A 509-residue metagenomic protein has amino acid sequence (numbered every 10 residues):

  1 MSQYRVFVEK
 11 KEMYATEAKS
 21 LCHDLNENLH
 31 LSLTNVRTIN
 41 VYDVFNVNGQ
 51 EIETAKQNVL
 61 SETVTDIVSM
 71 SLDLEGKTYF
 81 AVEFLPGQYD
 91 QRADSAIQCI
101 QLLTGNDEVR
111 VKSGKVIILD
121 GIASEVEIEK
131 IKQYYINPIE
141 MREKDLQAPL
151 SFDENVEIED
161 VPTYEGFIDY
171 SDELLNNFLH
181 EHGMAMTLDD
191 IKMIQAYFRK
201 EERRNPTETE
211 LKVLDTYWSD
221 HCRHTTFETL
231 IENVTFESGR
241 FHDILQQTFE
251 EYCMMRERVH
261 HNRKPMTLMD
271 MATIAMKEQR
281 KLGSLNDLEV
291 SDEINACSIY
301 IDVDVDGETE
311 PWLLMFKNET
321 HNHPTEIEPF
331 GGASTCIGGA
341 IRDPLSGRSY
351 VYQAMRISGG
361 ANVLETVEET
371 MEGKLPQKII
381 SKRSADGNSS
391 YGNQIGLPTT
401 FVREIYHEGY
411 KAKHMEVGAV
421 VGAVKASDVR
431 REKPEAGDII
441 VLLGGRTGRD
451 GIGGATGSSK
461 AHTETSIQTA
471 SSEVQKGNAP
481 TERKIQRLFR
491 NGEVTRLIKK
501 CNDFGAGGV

Functional and structural regions predicted by a protein language model:
M1-H462, I467-T481, L488-R496: Core nucleic-acid recognition elements
Q486-V509: Functional cores that coordinate and move charged inorganic groups
